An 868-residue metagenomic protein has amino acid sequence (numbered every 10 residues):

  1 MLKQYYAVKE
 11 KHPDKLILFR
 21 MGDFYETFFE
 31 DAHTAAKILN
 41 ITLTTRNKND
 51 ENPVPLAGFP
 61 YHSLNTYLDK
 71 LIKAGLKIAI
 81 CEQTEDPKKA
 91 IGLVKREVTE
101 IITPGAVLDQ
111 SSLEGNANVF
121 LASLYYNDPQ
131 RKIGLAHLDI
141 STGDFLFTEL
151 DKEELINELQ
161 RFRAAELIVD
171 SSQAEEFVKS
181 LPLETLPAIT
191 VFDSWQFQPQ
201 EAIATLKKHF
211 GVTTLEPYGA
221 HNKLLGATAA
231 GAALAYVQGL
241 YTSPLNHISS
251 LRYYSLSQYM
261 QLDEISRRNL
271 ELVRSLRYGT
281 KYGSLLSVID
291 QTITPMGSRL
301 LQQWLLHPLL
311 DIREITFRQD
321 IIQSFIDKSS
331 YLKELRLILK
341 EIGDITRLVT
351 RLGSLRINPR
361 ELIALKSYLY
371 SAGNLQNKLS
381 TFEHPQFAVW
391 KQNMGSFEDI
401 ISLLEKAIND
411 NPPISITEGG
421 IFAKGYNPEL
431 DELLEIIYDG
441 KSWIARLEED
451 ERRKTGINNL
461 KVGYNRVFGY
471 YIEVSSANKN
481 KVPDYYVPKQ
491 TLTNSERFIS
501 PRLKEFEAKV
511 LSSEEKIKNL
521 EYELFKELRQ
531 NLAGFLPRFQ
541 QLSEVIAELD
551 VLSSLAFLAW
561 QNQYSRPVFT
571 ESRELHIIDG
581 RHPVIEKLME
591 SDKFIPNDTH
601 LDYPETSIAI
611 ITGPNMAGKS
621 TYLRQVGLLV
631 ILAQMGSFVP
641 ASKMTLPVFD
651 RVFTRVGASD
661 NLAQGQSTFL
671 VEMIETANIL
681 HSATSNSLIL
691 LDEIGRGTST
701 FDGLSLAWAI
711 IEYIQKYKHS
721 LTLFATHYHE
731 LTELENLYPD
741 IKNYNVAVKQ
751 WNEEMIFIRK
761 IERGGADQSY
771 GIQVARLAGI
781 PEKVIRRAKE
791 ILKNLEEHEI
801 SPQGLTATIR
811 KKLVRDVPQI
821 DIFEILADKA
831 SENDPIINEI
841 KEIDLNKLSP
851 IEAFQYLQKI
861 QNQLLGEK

Functional and structural regions predicted by a protein language model:
M1-S324, K333, K340, D344-G353 (+4 more regions): Charged catalytic and DNA/RNA-contacting regions of genome-maintenance and nucleic-acid-processing enzymes
K3-A7, D14, R529, A547 (+3 more regions): Conserved phosphate-binding elements of NTP-dependent enzyme cores
F29-A32, K223, I293-T294, S298-W304 (+4 more regions): ATPase nucleotide-binding head domains, primarily ABC-like/P-loop NTPase cores
C81, P104-L113, P244, F382-Q386 (+5 more regions): Active-site phosphate-binding and catalytic loops of NTP-dependent enzymes
S354, N358, Y368-S371, V389 (+3 more regions): Charged, surface-exposed helical/loop "interaction arms" that form contiguous linear patches used for dimerization
L492, E496-Q530: Extended, charged coiled-coil "arm/hinge" scaffolds of SMC/Rad50-like chromosome-maintenance ATPases and other large
N833-K868: C-terminal tails and terminal domains of large nucleic-acid-associated and other macromolecular-machine proteins
